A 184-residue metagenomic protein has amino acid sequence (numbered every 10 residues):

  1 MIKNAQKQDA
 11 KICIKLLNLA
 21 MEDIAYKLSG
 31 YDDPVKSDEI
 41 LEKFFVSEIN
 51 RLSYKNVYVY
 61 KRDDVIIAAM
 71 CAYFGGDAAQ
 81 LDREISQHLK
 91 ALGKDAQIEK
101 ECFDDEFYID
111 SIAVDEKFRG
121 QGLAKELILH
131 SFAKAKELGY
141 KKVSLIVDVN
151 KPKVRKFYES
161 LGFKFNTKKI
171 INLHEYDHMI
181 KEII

Functional and structural regions predicted by a protein language model:
M1-K15, E22-K27: A short beta-loop-alpha structural element at the N-terminal edge of CoA-dependent acyl/N-acetyltransferase catalytic
E22-F45, K90-A91: Conserved GNAT-fold acetyl-CoA-binding loop/helix
V46-V59, G76-Q80, Y108: A short helix-loop-beta-strand connector motif used in the catalytic cores of GNAT acetyltransferases and, in some
V59, V65-F74, Y108, A113: Conserved beta-strand in the GNAT
K61, H88, L92, I112-R119 (+1 more regions): A short, internal acetyl-CoA/4′-phosphopantetheine-binding micro-motif in the GNAT/acyltransferase core
F74-F107, S111: Conserved acyl-donor/pantetheine-binding loop and adjacent beta-alpha core of acyl/acetyltransferases and related
E106-F107, R119, I128, A135-I146: Conserved GNAT acetyl-CoA-binding A-motif
K141-R155, E159-G162, T167-I184: C-terminal "cap" of GNAT-fold acetyltransferases
